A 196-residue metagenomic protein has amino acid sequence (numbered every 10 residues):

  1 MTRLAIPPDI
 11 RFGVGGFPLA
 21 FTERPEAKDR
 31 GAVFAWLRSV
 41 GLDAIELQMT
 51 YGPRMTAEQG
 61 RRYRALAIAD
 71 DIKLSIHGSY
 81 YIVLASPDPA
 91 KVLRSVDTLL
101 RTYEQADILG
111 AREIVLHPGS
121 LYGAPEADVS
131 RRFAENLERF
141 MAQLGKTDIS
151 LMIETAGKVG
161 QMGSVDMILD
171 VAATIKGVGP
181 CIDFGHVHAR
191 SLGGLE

Functional and structural regions predicted by a protein language model:
M1-R101: N-terminal pre-domain/capping segments
T2-I10, T174-F184, H188-E196: Histidine-acidic metal/acid-base catalytic patches
P18, E23-A27, A127, M162-D166 (+1 more regions): Gly/Pro-rich active-site loop or hairpin
P18-A20, M49-P53, G78-I82, P118-Y122 (+2 more regions): Active-site-proximal loop/turn and secondary-structure-junction residues that shape catalytic pockets, frequently
A44-Q48, I76-S79, E104-I108, G145-K146 (+1 more regions): Short C-terminal domain-edge/linker segments immediately following a structured domain
I68, A85-P180, A189: Active-site acidic/histidine proton-transfer and metal-coordination neighborhood in alpha/beta enzyme cores
